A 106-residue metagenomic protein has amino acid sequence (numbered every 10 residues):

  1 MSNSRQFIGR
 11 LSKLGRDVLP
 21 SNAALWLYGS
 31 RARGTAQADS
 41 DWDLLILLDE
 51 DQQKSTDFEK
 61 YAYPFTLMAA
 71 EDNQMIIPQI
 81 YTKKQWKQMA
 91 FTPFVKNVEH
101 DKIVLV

Functional and structural regions predicted by a protein language model:
M1-W26, A32-A38, D49-V106: Catalytic core of pol beta-like nucleotidyltransferases
W42-L47: Short beta-strand->loop micro-motif that forms the acidic, two-metal-ion catalytic signature in nucleotide-processing
